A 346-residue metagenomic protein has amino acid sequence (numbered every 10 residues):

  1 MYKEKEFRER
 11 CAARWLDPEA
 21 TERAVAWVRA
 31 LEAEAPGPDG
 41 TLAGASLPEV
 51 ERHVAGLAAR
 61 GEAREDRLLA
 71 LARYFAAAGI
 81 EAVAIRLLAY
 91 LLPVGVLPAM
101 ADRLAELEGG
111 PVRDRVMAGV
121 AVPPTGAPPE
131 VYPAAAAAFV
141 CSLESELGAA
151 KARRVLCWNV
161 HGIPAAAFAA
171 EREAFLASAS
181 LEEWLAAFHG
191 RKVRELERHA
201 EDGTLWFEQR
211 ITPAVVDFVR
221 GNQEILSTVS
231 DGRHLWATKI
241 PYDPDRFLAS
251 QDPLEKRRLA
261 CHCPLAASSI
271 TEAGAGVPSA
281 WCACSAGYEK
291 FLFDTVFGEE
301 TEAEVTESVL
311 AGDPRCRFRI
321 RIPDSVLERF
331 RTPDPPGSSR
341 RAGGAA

Functional and structural regions predicted by a protein language model:
E4, E9-L87: Non-catalytic DNA-binding core/recognition domains of DNA-processing enzymes
E19, A59, A63, A273-W281 (+1 more regions): Conserved aromatic-histidine-acidic binding/catalytic patches
L47-E51, A84-A136, V160-A170: Alpha-helical and coiled-coil interaction segments, frequently adjacent to or embedded within charge-biased
F139: Phosphate/adenylate-binding glycine loop and adjacent helical scaffold
R153-P278: Amphipathic interaction/junction segments at domain boundaries or subunit interfaces
V229, W236-T238, R246-A249, A280 (+1 more regions): Short terminal or interdomain "cap/linker" segment that borders an active site or interface and mediates
C261-C263, C282-S285, C316: Disulfide-bonded cysteines in secreted/extracellular proteins and peptides
V277-E299: Long, amphipathic alpha-helical coupling/dimerization segments that relay conformational signals between
